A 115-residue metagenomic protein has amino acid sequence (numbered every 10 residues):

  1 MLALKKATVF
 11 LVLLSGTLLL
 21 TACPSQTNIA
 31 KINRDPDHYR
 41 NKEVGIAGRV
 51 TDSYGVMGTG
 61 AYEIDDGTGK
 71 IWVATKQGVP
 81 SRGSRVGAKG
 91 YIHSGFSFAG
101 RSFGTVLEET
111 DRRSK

Functional and structural regions predicted by a protein language model:
M1-C23: Sec-dependent bacterial lipoprotein signal peptides
L18-K115: OB-fold and OB-like single-stranded nucleic-acid-recognition modules and their adjacent interaction interfaces
